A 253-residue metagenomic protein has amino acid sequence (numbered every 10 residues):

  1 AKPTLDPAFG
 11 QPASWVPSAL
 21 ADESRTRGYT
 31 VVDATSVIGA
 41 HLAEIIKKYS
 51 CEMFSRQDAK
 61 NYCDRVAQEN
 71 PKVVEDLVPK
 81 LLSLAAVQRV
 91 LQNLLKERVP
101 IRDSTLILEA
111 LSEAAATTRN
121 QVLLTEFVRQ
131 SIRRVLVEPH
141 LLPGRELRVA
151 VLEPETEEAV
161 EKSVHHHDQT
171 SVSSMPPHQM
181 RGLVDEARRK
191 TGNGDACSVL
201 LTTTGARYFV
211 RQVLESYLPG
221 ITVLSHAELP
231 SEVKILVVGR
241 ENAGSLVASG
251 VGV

Functional and structural regions predicted by a protein language model:
A1-V253: Membrane-embedded alpha-helical signal segments
